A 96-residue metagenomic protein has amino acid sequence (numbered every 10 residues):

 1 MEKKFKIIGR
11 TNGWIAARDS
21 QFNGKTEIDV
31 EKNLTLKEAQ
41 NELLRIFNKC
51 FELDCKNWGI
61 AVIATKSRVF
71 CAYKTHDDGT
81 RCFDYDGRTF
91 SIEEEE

Functional and structural regions predicted by a protein language model:
E2-E27: Short aromatic-glycine-(Arg/Gly/Cys) micro-motifs in beta-strand/loop hairpins
F5-I7, I28, A39, L43 (+2 more regions): Hydrophobic beta-strand residues in large extracellular and virion-surface proteins
A17, E38-Q40, L53, N57: Generic marker of "main functional regions" within proteins
S20-N23, Q40-L43, F47-K49: Exposed acidic/polar residues on beta-strands and adjacent loops within beta-sheet cores, strongest in beta-propeller
R45-E96: Short, mixed-charge low-complexity intrinsically disordered segments
